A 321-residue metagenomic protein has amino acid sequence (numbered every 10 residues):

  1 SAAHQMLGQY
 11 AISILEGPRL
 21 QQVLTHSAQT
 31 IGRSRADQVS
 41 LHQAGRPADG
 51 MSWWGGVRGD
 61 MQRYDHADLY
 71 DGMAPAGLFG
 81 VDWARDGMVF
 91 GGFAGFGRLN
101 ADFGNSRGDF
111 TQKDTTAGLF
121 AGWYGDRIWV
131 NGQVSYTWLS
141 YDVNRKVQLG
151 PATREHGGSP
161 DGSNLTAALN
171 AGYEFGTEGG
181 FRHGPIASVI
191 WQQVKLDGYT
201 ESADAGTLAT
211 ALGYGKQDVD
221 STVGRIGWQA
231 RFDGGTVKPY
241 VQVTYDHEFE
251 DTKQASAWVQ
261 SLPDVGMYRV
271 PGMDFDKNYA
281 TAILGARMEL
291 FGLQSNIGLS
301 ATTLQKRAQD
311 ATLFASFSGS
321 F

Functional and structural regions predicted by a protein language model:
S1-R182, N296-S320: Outer membrane beta-barrel translocator domains of Type V secretion systems
Y70, A94, L99-T111, L139-T166 (+4 more regions): Extracellular/periplasm-exposed beta-strand and loop segments of Gram-negative cell-envelope proteins, dominated by
G118, T177, S202, T210-F321: Outer membrane beta-barrel transmembrane domains
Q133-V134, G184-A187, Y240-Q242: Beta-strand segments within the central parallel beta-sheet cores of soluble alpha/beta enzyme folds
L169, A187, G224-W228: Internal, well-ordered alpha-helical scaffold/interface segments that support domain packing or protein-protein contacts
A171, H183, S188-L196: Solvent-exposed flexible segments
